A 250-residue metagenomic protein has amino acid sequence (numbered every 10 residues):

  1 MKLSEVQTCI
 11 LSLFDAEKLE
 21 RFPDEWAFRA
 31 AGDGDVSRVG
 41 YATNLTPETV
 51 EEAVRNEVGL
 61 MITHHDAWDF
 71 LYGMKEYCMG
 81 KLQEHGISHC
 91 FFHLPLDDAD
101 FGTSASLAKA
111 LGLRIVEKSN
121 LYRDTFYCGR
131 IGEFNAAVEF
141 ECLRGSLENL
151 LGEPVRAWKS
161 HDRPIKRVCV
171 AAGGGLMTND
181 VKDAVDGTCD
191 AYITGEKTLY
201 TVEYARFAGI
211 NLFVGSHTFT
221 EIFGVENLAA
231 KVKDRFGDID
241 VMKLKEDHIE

Functional and structural regions predicted by a protein language model:
M1-E250: Hydrophobic structural segments
